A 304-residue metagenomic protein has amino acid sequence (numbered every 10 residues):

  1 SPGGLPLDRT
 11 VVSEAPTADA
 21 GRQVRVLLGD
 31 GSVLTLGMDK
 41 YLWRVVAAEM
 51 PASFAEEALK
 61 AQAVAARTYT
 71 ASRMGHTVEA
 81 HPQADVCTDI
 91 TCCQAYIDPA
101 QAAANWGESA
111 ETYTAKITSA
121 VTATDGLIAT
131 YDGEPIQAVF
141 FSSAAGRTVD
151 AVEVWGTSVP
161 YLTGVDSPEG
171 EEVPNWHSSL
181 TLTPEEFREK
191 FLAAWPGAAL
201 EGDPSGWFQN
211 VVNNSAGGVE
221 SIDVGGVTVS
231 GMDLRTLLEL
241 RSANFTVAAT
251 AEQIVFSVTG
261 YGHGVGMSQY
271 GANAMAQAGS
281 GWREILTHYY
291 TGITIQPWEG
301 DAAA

Functional and structural regions predicted by a protein language model:
S1-A304: Conserved, single-site charged/polar hotspot
